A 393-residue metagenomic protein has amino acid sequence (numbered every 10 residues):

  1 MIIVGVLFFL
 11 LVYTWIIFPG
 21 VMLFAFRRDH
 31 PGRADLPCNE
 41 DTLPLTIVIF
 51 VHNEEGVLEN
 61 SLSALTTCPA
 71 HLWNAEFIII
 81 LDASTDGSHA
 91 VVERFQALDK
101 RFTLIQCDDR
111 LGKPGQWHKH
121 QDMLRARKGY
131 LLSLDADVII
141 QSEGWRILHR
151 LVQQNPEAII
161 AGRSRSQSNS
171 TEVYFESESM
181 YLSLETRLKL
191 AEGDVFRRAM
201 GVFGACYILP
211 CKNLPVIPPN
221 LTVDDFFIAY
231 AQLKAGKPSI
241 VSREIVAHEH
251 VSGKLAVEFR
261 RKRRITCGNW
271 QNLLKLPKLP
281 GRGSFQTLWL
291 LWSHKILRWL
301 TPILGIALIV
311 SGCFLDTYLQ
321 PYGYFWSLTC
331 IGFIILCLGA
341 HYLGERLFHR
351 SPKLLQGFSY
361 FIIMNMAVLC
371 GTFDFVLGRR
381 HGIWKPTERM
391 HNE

Functional and structural regions predicted by a protein language model:
M1-N39: N-terminal membrane-anchoring/stem segments of glycan-assembly enzymes
R28-D29, N39, R298-R380: Membrane-embedded multi-pass helical conduit in multi-pass membrane proteins, especially envelope-biosynthetic
V57-N60, D86-F95, W117, E143: Acidic helix N-cap motif at the loop->helix transition within catalytic regions of sugar-transfer enzymes
S63-N74: Short, acidic, metal-binding catalytic loop of nucleotide-sugar glycosyltransferases
L81-A90, D109-L111, V138-I139: A conserved acidic beta->alpha catalytic loop
Q106, K113-W117, K128, S142-L221 (+1 more regions): Long helical/loop segments within the catalytic core of UDP-sugar-dependent glycosyltransferases, especially the large
L131: Short aromatic/hydrophobic "clamp" motif used to bind/position activated sugar donors
V152, P156-L184, N220-L221, I228-H294 (+3 more regions): Catalytic donor/gating beta->alpha subdomain of glycosyltransferases that bind UDP-sugars
